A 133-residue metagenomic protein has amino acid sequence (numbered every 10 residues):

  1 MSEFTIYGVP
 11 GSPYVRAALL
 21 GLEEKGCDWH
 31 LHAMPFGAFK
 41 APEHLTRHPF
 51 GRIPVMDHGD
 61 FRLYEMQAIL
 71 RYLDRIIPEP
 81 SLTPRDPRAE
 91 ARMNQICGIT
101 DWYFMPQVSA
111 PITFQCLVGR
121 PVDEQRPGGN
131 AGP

Functional and structural regions predicted by a protein language model:
M1-G129: GST-like domain detector, emphasizing the conserved glutathione-binding G-site in the N-terminal thioredoxin-like
A131-P133: Short, charged, amphipathic alpha-helices and their helix-cap/turn boundaries
